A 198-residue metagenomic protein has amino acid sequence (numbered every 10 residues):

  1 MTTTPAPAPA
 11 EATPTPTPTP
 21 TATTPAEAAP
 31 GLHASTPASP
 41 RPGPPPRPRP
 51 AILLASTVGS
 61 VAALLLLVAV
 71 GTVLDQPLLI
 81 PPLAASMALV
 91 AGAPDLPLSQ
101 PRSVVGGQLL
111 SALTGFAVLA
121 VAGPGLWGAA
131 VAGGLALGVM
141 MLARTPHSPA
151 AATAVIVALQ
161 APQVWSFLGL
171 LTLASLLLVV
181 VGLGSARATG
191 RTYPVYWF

Functional and structural regions predicted by a protein language model:
M1-P9, T24-L109, L113-A117, V121-A130 (+2 more regions): Alpha-helical transmembrane segments and their membrane-interface boundaries that form or gate the permeation pathway
T15-T21: Low-complexity, intrinsically disordered Ser/Thr/Pro- and acidic-rich segments
A130, G134, A151-A152: Short amphipathic alpha-helical segments
L135-R144: Juxtamembrane non-transmembrane "cap" segments at the membrane-aqueous interface of multi-pass membrane proteins
T145-P146, A151-L168: Membrane-helix boundary connector in multi-pass membrane proteins
